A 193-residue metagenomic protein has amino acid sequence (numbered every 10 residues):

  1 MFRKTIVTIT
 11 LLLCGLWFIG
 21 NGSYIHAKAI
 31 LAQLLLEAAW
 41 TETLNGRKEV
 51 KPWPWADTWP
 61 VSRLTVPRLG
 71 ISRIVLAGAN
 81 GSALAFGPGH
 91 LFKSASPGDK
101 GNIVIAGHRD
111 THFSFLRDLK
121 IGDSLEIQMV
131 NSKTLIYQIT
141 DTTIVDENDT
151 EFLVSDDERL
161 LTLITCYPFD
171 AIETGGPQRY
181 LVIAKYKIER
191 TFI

Functional and structural regions predicted by a protein language model:
M1-R3: N-terminal hydrophobic targeting signals that begin at the initiator methionine
T5-I193: Solvent-exposed, non-transmembrane regions of membrane-associated and secreted proteins
